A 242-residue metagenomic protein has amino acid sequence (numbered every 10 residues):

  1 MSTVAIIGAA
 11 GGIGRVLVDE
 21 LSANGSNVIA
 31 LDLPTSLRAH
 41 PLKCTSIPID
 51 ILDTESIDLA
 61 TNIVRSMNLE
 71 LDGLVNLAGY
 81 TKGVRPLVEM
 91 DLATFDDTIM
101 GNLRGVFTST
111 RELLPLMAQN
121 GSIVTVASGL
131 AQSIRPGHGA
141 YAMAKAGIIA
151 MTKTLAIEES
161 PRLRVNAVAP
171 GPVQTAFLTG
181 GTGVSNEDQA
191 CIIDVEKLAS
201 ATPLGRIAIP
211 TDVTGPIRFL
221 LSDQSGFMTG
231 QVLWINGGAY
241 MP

Functional and structural regions predicted by a protein language model:
S2-N27: Canonical Rossmann dinucleotide-binding motif of NAD(H)/NADP(H)-dependent dehydrogenases/reductases, specifically
V84, R218, T229-P242: Short C-terminal tail/terminal secondary-structure segment of NAD(P)H-dependent dehydrogenase/reductase domains
R85-L87, D91-I99, L198: Substrate-binding pocket helix/loop in short-chain dehydrogenase/reductase
T110, A144, T152: Active-site helix of classical SDR
P115, I157-P161, G226: Alpha-helical segment proximal to the catalytic Tyr-Lys
S128: Residue(s) in the substrate-gating loop at a strand-loop-helix junction that position the organic substrate next
A169-G180, V184: Short, flexible catalytic-loop segment of classical short-chain dehydrogenase/reductase
